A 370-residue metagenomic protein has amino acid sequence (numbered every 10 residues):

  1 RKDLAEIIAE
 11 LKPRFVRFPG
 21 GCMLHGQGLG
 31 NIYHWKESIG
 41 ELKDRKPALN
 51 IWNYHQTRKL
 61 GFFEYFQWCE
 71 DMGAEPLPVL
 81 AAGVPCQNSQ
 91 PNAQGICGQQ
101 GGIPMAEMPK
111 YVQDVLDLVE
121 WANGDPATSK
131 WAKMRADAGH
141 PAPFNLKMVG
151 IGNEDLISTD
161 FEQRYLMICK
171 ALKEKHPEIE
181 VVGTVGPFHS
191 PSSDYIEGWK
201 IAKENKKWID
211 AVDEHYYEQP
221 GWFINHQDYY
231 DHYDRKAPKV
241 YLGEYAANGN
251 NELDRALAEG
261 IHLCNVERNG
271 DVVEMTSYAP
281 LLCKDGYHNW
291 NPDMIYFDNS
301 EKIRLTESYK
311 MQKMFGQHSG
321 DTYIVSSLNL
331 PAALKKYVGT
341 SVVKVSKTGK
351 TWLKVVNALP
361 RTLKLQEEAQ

Functional and structural regions predicted by a protein language model:
R1-E10: Extended acidic/polar, glycine-enriched regions that form or flank non-catalytic beta-rich accessory modules
K12, C69, L118, V149 (+4 more regions): Conserved, mostly hydrophobic/aromatic
R17-L29, L80-C86, V185-H189, Y278-L282: Short, solvent-exposed turn/loop segments enriched in Gly/Ser/Thr/Pro and often Arg
L24-F62, S89-Q113, K130-I151: Aromatic- and acidic-residue-enriched carbohydrate-binding clefts of CAZyme catalytic domains
P85-Q87, A237-S341: Aromatic/acidic polysaccharide-binding cleft in carbohydrate-active enzymes
K110, D114-D117, W121-D271: Active-site neighborhood of glycoside hydrolase catalytic domains
K336-A369: Carbohydrate-binding surface patches
